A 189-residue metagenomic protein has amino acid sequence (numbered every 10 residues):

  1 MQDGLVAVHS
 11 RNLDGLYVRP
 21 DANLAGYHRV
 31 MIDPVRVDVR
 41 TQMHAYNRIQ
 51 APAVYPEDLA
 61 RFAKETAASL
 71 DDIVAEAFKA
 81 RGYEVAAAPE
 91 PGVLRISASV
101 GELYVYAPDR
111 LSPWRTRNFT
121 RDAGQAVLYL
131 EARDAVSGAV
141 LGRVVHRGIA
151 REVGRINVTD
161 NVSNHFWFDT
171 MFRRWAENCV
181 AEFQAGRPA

Functional and structural regions predicted by a protein language model:
M1-A67, N157, A181-A189: A structural "domain/chain start" motif
M1-V18, Q125, V136-V144, G148-A189: C-terminal/domain-edge helix-coil "capping" segments
P34-V39, V100-Y104, R147: Generic short beta-strand segments
I49-P52, R115-T116, N161: Short glycine-enriched, charge-decorated loop/helix-capping segments at active-site entrances that position
T66, L70, V74, I96 (+3 more regions): Stable alpha-helical elements in mature extracytoplasmic
D71, A75-Y83, V105, A176 (+1 more regions): Sec-exported extracytoplasmic/periplasmic mature domains
E76, A80-A139, A150-T159: Surface-exposed short loop/turn segments
